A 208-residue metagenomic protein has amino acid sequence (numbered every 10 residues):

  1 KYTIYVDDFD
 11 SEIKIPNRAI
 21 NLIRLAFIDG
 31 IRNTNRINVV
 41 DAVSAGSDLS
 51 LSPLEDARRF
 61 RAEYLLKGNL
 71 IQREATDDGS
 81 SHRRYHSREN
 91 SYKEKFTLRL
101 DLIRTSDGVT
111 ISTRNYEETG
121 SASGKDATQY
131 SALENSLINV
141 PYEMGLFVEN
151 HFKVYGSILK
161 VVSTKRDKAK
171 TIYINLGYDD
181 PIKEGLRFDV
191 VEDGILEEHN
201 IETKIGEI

Functional and structural regions predicted by a protein language model:
K1-I208: Surface-exposed, polar/charged interaction patches used for macromolecular assembly or partner binding
